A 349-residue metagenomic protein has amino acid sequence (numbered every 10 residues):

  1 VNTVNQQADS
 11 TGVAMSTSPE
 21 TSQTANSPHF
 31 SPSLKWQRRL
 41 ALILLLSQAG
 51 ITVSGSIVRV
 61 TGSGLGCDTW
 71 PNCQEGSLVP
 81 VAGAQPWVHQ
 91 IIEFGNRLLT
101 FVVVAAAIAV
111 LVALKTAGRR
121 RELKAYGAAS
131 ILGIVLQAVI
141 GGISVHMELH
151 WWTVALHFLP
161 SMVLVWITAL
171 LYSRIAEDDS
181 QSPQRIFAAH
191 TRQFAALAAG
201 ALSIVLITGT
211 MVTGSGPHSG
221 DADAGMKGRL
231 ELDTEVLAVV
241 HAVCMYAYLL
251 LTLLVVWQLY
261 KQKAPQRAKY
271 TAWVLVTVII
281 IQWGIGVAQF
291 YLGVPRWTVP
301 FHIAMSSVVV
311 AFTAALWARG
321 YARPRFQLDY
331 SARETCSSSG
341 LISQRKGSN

Functional and structural regions predicted by a protein language model:
N2-N349: Polytopic transmembrane helical bundles with strong interfacial aromatic enrichment
